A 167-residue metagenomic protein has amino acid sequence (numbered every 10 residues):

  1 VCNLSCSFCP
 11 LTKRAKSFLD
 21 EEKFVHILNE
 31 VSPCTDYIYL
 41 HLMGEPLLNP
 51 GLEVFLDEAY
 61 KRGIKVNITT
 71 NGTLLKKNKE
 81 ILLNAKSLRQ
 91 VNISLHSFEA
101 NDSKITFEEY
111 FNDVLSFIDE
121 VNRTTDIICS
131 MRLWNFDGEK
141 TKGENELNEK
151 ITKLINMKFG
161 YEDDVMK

Functional and structural regions predicted by a protein language model:
V1-V91, D102-E109: Conserved alpha-helical substructure of the radical SAM core
L19, D57, R62, N84-K167: Radical SAM enzyme [4Fe-4S]-AdoMet core and its adjacent flexible, acidic and glycine-rich loops/tails across
